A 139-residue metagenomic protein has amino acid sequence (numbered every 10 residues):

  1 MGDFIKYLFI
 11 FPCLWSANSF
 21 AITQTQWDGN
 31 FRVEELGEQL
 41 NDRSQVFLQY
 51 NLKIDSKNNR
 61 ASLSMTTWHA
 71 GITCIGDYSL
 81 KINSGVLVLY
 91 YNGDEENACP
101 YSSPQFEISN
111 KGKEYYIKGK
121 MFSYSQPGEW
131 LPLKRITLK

Functional and structural regions predicted by a protein language model:
G2-I10: Sec-dependent signal peptide recognition, specifically the positively charged N-region followed immediately by
S16-N18: N-terminal signal peptide c-region/cleavage motif recognized by signal peptidases
F20-R32, I54-S56, R135: N-terminal helix-cap/turn-to-beta initiation motif at the start of protein domains
T23-V46, Y78, I117-G119: Tryptophan-anchored aromatic micro-motifs
R32-G37, S62-W68, L89-E95, K118-M121: Short beta-strand segments that buttress and anchor functional surface loops
D42-I82: N-terminal glycine/threonine-rich, aromatic-flanked beta-hairpin/loop signature
A70-V86, G112-K139: Edge beta-strand at a domain terminus
V88-I108: An anionic, turn-rich surface loop/hairpin at beta-sheet edges that serves as a generic interaction/coordination patch
